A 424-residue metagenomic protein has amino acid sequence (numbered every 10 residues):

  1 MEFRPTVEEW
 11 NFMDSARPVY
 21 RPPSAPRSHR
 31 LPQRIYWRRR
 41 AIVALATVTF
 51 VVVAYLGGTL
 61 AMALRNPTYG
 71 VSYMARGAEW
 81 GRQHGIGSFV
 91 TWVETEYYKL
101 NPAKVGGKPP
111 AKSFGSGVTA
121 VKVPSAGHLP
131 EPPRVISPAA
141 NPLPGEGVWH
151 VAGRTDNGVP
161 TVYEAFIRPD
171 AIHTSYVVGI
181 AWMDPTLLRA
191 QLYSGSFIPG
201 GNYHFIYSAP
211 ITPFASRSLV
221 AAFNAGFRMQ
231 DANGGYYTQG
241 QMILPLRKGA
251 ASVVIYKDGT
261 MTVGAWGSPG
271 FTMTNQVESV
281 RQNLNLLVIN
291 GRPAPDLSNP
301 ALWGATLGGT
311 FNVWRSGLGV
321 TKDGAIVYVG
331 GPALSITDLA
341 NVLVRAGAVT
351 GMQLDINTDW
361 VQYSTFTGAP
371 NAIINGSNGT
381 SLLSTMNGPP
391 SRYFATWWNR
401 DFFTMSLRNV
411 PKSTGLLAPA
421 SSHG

Functional and structural regions predicted by a protein language model:
M1-P22: N-terminal targeting leaders characterized by basic, low-complexity, disordered sequences that direct proteins
S24-V53: N-terminal Sec-pathway targeting helices
V51, V71, G87, S216 (+4 more regions): Electropositive phosphate-/nucleotide-binding environments in soluble metabolic enzymes
V53-G70, M74-L244: Zymogen propeptides
D184-L187, L192-R345: Aspartyl protease catalytic domain
G264, I289-P293, W303-L417: Extended C-terminal subregions enriched in glycine
S422-G424: Short, solvent-exposed mixed-charge patches
